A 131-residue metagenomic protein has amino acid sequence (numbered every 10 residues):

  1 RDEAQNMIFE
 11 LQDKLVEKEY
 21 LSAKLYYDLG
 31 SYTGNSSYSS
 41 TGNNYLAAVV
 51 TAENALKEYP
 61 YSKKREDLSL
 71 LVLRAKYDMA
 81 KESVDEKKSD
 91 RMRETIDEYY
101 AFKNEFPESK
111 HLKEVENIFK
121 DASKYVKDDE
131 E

Functional and structural regions predicted by a protein language model:
R1-E131: Acidic, polar-rich low-complexity tracts and alpha-helical solenoid repeat scaffolds
